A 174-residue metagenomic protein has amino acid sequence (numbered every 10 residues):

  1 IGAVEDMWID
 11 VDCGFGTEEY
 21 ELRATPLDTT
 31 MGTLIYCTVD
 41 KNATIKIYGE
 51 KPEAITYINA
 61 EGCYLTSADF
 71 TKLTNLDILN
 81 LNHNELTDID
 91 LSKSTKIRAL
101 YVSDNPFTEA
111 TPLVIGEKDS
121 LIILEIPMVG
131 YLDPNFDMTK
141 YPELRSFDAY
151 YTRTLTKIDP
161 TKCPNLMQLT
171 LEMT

Functional and structural regions predicted by a protein language model:
I1-T74, T95, P112-S120, M128-G130 (+2 more regions): N-terminal capping/linker segments that flank leucine-rich repeat
K51, N59-Y64, N75, N80-E85 (+7 more regions): Concave beta-strand-loop units of leucine-rich repeat
A68-D69, I89-D90, A110-P112, P134-D137 (+1 more regions): The leucine-rich repeat
